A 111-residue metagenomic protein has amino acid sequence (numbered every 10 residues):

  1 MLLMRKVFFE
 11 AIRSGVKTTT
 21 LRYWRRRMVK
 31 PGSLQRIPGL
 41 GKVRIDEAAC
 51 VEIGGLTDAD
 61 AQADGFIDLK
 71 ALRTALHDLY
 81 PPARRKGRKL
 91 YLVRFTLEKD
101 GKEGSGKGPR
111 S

Functional and structural regions predicted by a protein language model:
M1-G108: Structured alpha/beta reader/binder surfaces that contact nucleic acids or chromatin modification marks
